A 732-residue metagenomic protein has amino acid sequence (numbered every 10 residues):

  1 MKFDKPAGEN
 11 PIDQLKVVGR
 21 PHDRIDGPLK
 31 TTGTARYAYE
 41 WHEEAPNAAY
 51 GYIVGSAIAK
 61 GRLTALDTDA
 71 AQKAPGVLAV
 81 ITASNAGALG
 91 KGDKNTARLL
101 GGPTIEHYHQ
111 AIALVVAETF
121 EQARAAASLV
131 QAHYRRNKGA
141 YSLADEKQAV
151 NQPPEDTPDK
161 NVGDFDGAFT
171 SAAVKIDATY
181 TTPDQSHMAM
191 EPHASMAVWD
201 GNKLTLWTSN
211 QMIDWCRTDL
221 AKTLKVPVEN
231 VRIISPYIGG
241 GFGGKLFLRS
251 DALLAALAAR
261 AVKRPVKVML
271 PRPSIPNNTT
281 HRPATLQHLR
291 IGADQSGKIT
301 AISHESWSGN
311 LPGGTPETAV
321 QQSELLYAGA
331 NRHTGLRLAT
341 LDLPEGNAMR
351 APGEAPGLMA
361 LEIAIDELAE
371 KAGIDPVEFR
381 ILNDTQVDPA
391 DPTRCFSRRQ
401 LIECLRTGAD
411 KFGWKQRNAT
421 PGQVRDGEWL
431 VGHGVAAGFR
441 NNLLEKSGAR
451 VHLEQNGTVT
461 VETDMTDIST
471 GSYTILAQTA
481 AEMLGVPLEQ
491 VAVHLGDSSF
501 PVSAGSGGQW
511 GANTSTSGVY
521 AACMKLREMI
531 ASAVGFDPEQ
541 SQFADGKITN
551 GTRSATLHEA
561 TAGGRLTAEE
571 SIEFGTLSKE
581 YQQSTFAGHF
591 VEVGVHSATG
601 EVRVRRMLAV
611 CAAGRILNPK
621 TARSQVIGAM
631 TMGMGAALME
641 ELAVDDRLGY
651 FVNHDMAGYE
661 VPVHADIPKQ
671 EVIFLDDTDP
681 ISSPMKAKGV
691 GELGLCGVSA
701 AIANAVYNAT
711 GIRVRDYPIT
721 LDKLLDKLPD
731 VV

Functional and structural regions predicted by a protein language model:
M1-D156, A178, D251, A261: Flexible, low-hydrophobicity surface segments
R20, D26-G33, T157-S195, G201 (+4 more regions): Glycine-rich loop/linker segments at domain edges
A83-S84, V226-R232, R260-V268, Q295 (+4 more regions): C-terminal catalytic domains of large/alpha subunits in multi-subunit enzymes
G90-K94, A126-L129, R217-D219, F242-L248 (+10 more regions): Short acidic, glycine/serine/threonine-rich loops at helix termini
R98, Q148-L224, D384-T458, V652-V663 (+1 more regions): Helix-loop-helix junctions that connect adjacent transmembrane helices in secondary transporters/permeases, recognized
N137, C216, S235-Y237, F242-N331: Conserved beta-strand/loop scaffold segments within soluble protein domains that form the structured core and edges
C216, L220, I233-I234, I238 (+6 more regions): Extended, hydrophobic alpha-helical segments in both membrane/secreted and soluble proteins
T300, T460, V602-R605: Generic structural signal for well-ordered beta-strand positions
